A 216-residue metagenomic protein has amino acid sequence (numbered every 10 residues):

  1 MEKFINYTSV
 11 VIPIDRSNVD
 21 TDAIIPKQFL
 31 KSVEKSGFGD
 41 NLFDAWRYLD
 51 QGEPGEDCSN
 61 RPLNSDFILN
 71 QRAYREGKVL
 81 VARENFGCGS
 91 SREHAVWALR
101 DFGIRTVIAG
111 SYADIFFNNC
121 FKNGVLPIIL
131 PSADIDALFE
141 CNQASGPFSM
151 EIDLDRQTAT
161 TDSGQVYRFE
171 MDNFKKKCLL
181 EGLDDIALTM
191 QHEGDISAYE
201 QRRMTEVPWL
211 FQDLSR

Functional and structural regions predicted by a protein language model:
M1-R83, G87-I115, N119-R216: Cytosolic catalytic domains that perform sulfur/thiol-centered chemistry
